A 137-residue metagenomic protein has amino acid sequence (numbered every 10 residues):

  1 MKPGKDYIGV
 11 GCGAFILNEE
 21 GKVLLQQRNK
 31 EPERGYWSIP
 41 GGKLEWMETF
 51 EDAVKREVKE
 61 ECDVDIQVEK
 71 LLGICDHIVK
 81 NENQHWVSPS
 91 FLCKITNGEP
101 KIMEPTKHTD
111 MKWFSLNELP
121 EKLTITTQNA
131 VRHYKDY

Functional and structural regions predicted by a protein language model:
M1-V23, P89-L92: Conserved N-terminal beta-strand and adjoining loop/helix that marks the start of the Nudix/MutT-like hydrolase domain
K2, L72-V79: Short, solvent-exposed loop/turn elements at beta->coil junctions and helix N-caps that rim active or binding pockets
G4-I8, Y36, N81-V87, P105-H108: A generic structural micro-feature
E31-G35: A conserved beta-turn-beta hairpin within the catalytic core of GNAT-like acetyltransferases that forms part
I39-L71, F91: The catalytic Nudix box helix
D76-E99: Active-site-adjacent beta-strand/loop module that shapes the phosphate/pyrophosphate-binding cleft
I102-H133: NUDIX/MutT-family hydrolases
